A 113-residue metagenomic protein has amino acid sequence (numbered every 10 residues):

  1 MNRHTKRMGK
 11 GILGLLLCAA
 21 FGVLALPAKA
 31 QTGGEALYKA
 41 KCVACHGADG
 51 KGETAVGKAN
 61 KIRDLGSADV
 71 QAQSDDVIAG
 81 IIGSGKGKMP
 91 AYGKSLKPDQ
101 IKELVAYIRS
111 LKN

Functional and structural regions predicted by a protein language model:
M1-T32, N113: N-terminal export/targeting leaders of redox proteins
R3-R7, Y38, A106: Short alpha-helical segments used as structural interaction elements across diverse proteins
R7-G9, G14, D49-K51, V56 (+3 more regions): Residue-level detector of functional hotspots within protein domains
L16-F21, G57-A59, Y92: Residue-level recognition of conserved structural "scaffold" positions that shape functional pockets and channels
T32-K61, K86-P90, S110-N113: Periplasmic/extracellular electron-transfer cofactor-ligation site, primarily the c-type cytochrome heme-c attachment
A59-N113: Extracytoplasmic electron-transfer domains, predominantly the class I c-type cytochrome c fold
